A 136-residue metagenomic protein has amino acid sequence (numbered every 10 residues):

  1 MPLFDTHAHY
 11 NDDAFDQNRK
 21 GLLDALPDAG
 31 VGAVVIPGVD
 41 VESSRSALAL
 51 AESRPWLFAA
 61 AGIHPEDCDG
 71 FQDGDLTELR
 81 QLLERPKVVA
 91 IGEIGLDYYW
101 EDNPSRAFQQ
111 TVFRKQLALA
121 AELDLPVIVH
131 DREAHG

Functional and structural regions predicted by a protein language model:
M1-G136: Mid-domain alpha/beta scaffold segments of enzyme catalytic cores
